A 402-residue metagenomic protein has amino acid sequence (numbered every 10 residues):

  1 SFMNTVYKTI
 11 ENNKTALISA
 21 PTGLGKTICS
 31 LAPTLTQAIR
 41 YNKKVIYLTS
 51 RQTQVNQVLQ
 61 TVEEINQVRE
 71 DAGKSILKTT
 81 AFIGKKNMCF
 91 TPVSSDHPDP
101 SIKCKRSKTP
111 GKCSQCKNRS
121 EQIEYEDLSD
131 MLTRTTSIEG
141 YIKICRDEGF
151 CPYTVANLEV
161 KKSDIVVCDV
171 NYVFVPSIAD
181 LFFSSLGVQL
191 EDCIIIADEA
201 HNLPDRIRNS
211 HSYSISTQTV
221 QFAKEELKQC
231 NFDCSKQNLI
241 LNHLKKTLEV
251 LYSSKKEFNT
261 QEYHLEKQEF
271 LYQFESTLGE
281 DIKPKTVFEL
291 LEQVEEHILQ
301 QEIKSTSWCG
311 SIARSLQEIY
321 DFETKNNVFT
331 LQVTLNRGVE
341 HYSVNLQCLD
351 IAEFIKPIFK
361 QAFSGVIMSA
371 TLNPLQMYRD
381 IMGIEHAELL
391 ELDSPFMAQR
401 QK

Functional and structural regions predicted by a protein language model:
S1-S19: Conserved pre-motif I regulatory segment
Y7-K8, T27-Y41, Q60-I65: Walker A/P-loop NTP-binding motif
N12-A16, K43, F363-S364: Pre-Walker A (Motif I) flank of P-loop NTPase domains
T22: The conserved Walker
S30, T36, T53-N56, Q60 (+3 more regions): Signature of the SF2 helicase/ATPase Hel1-core->accessory helical subdomain module
Y41-V166, V170-F174, E225, N242 (+5 more regions): A substrate-engagement module of RecA-like helicase motors
Y47-Q52, K74-F90, E191-N202, S214-E226 (+1 more regions): Conserved beta-strand -> loop -> alpha-helix junction used to position metal-binding or nucleic-acid-contacting
Y141-K161, V166, S177-S185, V287-K402: A contiguous, basic/glycine-rich beta-loop/short-helix subdomain that forms a polymer-engagement track
